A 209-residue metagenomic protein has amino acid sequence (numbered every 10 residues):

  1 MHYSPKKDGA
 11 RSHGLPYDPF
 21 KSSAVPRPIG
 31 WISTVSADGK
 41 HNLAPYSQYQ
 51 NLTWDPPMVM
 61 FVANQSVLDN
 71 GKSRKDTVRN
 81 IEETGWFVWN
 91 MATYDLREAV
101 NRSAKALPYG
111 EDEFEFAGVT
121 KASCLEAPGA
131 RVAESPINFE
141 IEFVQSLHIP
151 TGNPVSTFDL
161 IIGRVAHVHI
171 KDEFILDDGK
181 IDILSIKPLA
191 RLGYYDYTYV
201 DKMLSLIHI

Functional and structural regions predicted by a protein language model:
M1-I207: Basic, polyanion-binding surface patches
